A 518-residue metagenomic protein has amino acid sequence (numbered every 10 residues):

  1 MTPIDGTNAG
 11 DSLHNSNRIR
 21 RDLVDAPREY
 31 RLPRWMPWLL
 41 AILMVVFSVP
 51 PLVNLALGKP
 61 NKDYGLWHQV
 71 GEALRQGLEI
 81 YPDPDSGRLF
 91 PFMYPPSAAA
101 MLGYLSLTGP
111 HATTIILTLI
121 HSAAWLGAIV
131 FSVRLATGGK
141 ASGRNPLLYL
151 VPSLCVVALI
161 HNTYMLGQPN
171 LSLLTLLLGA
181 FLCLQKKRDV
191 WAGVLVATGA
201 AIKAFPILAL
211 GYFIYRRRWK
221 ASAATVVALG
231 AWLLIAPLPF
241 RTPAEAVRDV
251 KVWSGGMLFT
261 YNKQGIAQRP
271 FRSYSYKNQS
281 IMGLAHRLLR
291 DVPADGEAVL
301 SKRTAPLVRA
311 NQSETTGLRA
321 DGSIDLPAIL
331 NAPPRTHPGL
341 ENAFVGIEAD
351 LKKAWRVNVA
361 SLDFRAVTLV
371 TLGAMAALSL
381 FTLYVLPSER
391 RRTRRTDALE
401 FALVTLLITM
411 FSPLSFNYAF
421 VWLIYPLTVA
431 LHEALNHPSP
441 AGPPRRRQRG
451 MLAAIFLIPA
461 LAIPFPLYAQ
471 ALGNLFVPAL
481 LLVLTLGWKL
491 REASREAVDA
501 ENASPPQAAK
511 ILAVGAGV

Functional and structural regions predicted by a protein language model:
P3-D5, G10-A192, R216-E400, L407-N417 (+2 more regions): Primarily membrane-embedded glycan-assembly and transfer machineries that use lipid-linked glycans
L119-G127, L171-L176, G199-F205, V226 (+2 more regions): Membrane-embedded alpha-helical segments of multi-pass membrane proteins, especially the transmembrane helices
I129-V133, C183-R188, L208-A209, L234-P243 (+3 more regions): Juxtamembrane membrane-interface segments at transmembrane alpha-helix termini
L177-L182, F205, W232-L233, L427-E433 (+1 more regions): Alpha-helical transmembrane segments and their membrane-interface exit regions
V190-I214, V404-F411: Membrane-interface alpha helices of multi-pass inner-membrane proteins
A197, T225-A231, E400-L406, R447-P459: Central hydrophobic cores of alpha-helical transmembrane segments in multi-pass integral membrane proteins
F416-L431: Hydrophobic/aromatic-rich transmembrane helices and adjacent perimembrane loops
V429-V518: Aromatic-enriched
